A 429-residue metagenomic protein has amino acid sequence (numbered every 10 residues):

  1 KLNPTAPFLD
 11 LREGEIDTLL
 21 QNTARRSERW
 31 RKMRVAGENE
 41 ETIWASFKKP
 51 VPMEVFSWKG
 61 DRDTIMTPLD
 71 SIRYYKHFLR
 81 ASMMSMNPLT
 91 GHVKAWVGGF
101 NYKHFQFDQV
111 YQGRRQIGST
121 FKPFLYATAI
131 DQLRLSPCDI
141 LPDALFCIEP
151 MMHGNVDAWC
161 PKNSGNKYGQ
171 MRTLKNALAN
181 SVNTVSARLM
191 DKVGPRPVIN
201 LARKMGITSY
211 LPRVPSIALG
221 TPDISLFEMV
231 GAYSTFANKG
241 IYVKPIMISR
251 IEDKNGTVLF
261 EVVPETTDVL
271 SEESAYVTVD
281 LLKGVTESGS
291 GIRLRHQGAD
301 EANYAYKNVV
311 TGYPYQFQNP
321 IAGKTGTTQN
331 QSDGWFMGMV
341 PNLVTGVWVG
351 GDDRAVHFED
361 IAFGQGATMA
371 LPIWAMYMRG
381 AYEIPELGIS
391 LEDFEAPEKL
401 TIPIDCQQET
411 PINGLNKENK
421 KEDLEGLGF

Functional and structural regions predicted by a protein language model:
K1-N87, H92, W96, Y102-F107 (+4 more regions): A penicillin-recognizing enzyme superfamily signal
Y75-A81, H104-F124, C138-I140, M171-R172 (+1 more regions): Short active-site loop at a secondary-structure junction that contains or immediately precedes the catalytic residue(s)
P88, K103, I130-D139, T208-Y210 (+1 more regions): Secondary-structure transition/capping motifs at alpha-helix termini and the adjoining loop/turn into the next element
A127: Extracellular glycan-interaction surfaces
I130, D191, R203, A237: Short polybasic/polar patches that bind polyanions
L135-V198, Y242, E252-K283: Conserved catalytic neighborhood of penicillin-recognizing serine enzymes
N155-C160, K192-G231: Mid-domain, small-residue-enriched loop/turn segments at the edges of structured enzyme/sensor domains
